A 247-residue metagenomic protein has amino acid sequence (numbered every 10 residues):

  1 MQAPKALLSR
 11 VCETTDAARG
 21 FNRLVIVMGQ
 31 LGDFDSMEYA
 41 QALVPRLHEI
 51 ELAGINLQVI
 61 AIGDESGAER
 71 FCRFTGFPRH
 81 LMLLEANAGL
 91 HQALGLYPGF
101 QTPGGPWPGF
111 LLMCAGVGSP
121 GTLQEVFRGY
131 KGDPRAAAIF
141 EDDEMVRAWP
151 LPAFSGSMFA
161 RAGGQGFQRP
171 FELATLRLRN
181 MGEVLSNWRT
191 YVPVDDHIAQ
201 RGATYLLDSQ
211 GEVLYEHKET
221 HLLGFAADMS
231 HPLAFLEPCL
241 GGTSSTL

Functional and structural regions predicted by a protein language model:
M1-L8, E237-L247: N-terminal targeting signals for export/organelle localization
M1-R19, W107: N-terminal leader/targeting and pre-domain segments
T14-I50, N56-Q58: Short active-site neighborhood of thiol/selenol oxidoreductases, capturing the structured segment around
Q30-D35, E65, H221-L222: Short acidic, S/G/P-rich loop/turn micro-motifs used as interaction or catalytic elements
H48-E49, F71-F77: Short, surface-exposed basic-aromatic patches at helix termini and helix-loop junctions that form
L52-G67, R79-N87: Thiol-based oxidoreductase modules, predominantly thioredoxin-like and allied folds used for disulfide exchange
E85-H221: Thiol/selenol-based redox catalytic cores and closely related redox-interacting motifs
T220-G242: A short, polar/charged loop-to-alpha-helix boundary motif
